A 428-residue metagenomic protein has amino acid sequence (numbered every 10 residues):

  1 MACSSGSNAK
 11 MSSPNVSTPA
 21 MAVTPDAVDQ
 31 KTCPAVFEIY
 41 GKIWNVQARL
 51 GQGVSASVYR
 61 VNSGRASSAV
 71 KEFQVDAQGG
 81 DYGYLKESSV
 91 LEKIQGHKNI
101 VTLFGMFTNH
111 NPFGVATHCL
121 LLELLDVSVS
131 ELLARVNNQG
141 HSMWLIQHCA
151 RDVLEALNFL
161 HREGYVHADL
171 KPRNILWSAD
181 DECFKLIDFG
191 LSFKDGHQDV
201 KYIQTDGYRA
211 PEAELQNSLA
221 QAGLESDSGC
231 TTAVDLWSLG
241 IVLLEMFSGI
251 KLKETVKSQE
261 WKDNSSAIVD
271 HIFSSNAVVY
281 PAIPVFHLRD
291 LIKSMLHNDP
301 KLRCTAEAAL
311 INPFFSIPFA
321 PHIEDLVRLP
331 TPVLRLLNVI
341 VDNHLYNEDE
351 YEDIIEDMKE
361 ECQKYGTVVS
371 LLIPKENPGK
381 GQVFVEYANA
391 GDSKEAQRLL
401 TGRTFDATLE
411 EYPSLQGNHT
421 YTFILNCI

Functional and structural regions predicted by a protein language model:
Q47-G53, V58: Protein kinase glycine-rich loop
S57-V75: Glycine-rich ATP phosphate-binding loop
T102-H118: Short beta-strand micro-motifs within the conserved protein kinase catalytic domain, predominantly in the N-lobe
G114-S128: Conserved short submotifs of the Hanks-type protein kinase catalytic core that shape the nucleotide-binding pocket
C149-A150: Activation segment signature within eukaryotic-like protein kinase domains
H161-W177: Catalytic-loop of the protein kinase fold
Q216-V278: Conserved C-lobe activation region of Hanks-type protein kinase-like domains
H297-A320: Terminal C-lobe "cap" of eukaryotic-type protein kinase domains
